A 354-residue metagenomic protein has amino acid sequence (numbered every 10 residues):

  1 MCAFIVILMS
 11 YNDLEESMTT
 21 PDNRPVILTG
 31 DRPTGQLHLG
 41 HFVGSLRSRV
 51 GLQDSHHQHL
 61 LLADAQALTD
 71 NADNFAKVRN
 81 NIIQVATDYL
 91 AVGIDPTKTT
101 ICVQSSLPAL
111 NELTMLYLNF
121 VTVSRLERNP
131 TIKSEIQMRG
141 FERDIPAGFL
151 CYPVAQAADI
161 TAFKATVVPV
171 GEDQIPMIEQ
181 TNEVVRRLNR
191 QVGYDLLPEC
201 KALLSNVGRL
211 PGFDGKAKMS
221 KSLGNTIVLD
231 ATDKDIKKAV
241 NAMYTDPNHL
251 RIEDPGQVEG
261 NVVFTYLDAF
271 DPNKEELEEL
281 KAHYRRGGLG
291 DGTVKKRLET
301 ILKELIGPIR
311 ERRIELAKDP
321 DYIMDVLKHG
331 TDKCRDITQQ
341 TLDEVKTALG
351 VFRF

Functional and structural regions predicted by a protein language model:
D13-A158, R310, I314: N-terminal Rossmann-like or analogous alpha/beta NTP/dinucleotide-binding catalytic cores that position adenine
H41, P176, N182-F354: Conserved nucleotide- and phosphate/pyrophosphate-binding catalytic cores in adenylate/nucleotidyl-handling enzymes
V123-E127, A162-P169, D271-L280, R310: Short helix-capping/linker segments at secondary-structure and domain boundaries
R128-T131, A165, K221-S222: A short secondary-structure junction signal
I132-S134, M138-V184, L188, P211-D214: Internal, conserved structured core segments that host functional sites
